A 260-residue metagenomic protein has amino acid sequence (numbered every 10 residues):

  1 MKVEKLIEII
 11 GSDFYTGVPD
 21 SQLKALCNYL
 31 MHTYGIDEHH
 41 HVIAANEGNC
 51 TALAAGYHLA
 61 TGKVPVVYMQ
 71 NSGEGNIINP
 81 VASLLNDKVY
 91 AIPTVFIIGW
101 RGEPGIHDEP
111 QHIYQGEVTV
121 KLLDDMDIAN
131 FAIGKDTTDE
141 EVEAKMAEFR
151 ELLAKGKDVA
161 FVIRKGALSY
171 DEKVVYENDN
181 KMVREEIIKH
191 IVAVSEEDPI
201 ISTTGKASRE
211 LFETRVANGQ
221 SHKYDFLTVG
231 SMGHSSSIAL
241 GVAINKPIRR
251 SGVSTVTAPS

Functional and structural regions predicted by a protein language model:
M1-D124, I128, A132-R250: Thiamine diphosphate
S251-T255: Short beta-strand-to-loop acidic/aromatic patch adjacent to the donor-nucleotide binding site
